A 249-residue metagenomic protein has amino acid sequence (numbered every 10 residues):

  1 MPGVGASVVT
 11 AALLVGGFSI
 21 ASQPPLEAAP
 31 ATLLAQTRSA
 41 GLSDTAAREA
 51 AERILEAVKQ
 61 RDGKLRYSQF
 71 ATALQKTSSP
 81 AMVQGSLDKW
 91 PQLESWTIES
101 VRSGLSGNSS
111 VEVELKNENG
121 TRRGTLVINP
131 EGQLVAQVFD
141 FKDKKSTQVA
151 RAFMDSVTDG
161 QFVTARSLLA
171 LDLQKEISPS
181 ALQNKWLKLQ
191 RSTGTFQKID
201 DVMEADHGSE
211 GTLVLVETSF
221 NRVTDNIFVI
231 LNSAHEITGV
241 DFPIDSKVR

Functional and structural regions predicted by a protein language model:
M1-P2: N-terminal secretory signal peptides that target proteins for export/translocation
A6, R66, A165, S219-F220: Short hydrophobic/aromatic segments of transmembrane alpha-helices and their interfaces
S7-G17: Bacterial N-terminal signal peptides
A12-L13, P25, T32-L33, Q92 (+1 more regions): Acidic/proline-rich low-complexity IDRs
S19-S22: Juxtamembrane cytosolic interface motif at the C-terminal end of transmembrane helices
P25-Q60, T125-D159: Short, low-complexity N-terminal intrinsically disordered segments enriched in polar/charged residues
R38-S109, V163-S209: Short solvent-exposed beta->alpha transition segments
L93-S95, S100-Q148, E204-R249: Exposed beta-sheet edge and beta->alpha loop/turn motif
